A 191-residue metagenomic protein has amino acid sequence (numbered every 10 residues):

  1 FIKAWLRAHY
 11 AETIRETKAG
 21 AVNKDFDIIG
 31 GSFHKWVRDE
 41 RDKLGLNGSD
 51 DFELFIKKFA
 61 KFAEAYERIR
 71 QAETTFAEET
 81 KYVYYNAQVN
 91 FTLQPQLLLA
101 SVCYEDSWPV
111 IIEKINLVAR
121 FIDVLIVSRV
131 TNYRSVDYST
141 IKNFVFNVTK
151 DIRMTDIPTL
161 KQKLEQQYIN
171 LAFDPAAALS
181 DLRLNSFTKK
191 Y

Functional and structural regions predicted by a protein language model:
F1-K190: A cross-family structural signal marking well-folded subdomains
